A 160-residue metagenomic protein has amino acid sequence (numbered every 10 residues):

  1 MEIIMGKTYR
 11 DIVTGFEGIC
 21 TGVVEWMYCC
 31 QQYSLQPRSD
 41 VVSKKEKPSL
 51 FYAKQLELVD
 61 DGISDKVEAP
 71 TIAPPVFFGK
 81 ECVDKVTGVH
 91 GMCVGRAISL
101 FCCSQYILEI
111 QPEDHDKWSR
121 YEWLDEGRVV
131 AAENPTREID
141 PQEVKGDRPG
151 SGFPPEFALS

Functional and structural regions predicted by a protein language model:
E2-I4, T8-Q55, I72, E81 (+2 more regions): Basic/aromatic-rich interaction segments and small domains that mediate binding to polyanionic partners
V41-I72, E113-S160: Intrinsically disordered, low-complexity, charged/polar segments
